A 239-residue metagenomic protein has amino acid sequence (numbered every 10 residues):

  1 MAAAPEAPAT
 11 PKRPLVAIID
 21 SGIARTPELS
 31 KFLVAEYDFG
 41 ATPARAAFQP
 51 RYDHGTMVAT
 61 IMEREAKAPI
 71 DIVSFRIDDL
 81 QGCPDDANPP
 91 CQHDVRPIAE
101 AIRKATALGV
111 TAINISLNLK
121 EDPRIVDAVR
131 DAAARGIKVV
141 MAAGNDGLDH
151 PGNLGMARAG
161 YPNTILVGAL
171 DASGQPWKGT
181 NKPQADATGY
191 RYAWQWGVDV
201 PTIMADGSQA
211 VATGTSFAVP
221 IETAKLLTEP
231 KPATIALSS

Functional and structural regions predicted by a protein language model:
A2-H93, P97-E100, K104-L108, A112 (+1 more regions): Active-site core segment of subtilase-fold serine proteases
T10, A133-A134, W194: Anion (oxyanion) recognition and catalysis
P14, D20-G22, M156-K231: Extracellular S/T/G-rich loop segment that most often corresponds to the catalytic His/Ser-adjacent loop
L15-I19, D71-R76, T111-S116, K138-A142 (+2 more regions): Structural recognition of the beta-strand scaffold that forms the well-ordered cores of secreted hydrolase catalytic
G22-R25, A68, D78-G82, N118-D122 (+4 more regions): Solvent-exposed loop/turn segments at secondary-structure junctions within structured extracellular/periplasmic domains
E28, F32-Y37, V129-A133, M156-A159 (+1 more regions): Glycine-rich, phosphate-binding/catalytic loops in enzymes
Q81-G160, G207-V219: Substrate-binding/access-modulating region of protease and related hydrolase catalytic domains
K231-S239: An often Trp-containing, charged/polar helix-loop segment at the C-terminal end of enzyme catalytic cores
